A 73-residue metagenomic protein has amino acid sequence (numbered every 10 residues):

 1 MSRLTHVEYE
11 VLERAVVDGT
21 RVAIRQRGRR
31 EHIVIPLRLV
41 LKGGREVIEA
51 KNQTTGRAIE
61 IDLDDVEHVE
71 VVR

Functional and structural regions predicted by a protein language model:
M1-G28, V69-V72: Short glycine-rich, low-complexity segments
R25-I33, R57-D62: Short coil-to-beta-strand transition motifs
G28, R38, N52-T54, D65: A short beta-strand motif that forms part of the nucleic acid-binding face of small beta-barrel RNA-binding folds
H32-V40: Short beta-strand-centered aromatic/proline hotspots
V40-A58: Basic/aromatic-rich interaction segments and small domains that mediate binding to polyanionic partners
E60-R73: Structured surface patches comprising rigid loops and adjacent beta-strands/short helices at the edges of well-ordered
